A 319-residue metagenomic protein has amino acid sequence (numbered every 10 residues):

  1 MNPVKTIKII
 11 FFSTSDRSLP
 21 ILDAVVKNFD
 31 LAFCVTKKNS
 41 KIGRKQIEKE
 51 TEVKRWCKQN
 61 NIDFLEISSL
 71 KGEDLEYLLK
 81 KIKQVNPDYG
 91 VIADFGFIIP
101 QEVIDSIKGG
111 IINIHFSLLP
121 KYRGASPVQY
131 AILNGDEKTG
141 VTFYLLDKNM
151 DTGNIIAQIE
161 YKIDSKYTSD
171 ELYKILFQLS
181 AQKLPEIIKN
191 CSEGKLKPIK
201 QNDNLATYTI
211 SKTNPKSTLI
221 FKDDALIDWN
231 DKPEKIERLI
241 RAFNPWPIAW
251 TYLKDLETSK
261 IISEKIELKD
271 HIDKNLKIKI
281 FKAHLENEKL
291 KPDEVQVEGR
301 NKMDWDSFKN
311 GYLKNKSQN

Functional and structural regions predicted by a protein language model:
M1-P245, D255-L256, V297-G299, K309-Q318: One-carbon transfer enzymes
D231-N319: C-terminal active-site/capping subdomain that shapes the small-molecule cofactor and substrate pocket of enzyme
